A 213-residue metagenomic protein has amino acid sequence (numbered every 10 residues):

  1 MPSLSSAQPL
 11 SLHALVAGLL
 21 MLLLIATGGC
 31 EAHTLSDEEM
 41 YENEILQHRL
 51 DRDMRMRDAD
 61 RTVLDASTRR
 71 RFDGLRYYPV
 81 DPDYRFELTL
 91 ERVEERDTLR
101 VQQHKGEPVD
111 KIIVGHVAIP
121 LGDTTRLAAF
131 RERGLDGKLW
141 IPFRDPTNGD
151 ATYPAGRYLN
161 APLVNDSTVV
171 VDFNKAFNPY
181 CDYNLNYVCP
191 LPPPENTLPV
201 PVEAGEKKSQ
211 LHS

Functional and structural regions predicted by a protein language model:
P2-L19: Bacterial N-terminal signal peptides that target proteins for export
A26-G29: C-terminal motif of bacterial Sec signal peptides marking the signal peptidase cleavage site
H33-L46: Short, low-complexity, disordered segments immediately C-terminal to signal peptides in bacterial exported proteins
E44-H116: N-terminal secretory signal peptides
Y84, D97-L99, A129, V164-S167 (+2 more regions): Terminal leader/tail segments of proteins
R92-A155: Mid-length scaffold segments of soluble, non-membrane domains
R144-F177: Acidic, glycine-rich flexible loop segments
Y183-S213: C-terminal partner/receptor-binding element of secreted or periplasmic proteins
